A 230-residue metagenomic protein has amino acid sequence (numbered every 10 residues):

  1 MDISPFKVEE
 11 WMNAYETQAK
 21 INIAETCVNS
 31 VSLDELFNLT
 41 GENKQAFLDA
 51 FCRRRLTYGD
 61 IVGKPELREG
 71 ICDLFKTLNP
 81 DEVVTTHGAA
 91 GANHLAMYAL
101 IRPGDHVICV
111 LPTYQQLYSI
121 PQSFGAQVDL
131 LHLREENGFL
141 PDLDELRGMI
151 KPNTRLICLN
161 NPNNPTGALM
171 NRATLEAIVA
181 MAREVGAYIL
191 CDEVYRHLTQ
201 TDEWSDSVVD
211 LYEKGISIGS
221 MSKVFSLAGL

Functional and structural regions predicted by a protein language model:
M1-G88: N-terminal small-domain helix-loop-helix segment of the aminotransferase-like
I23, N161-N164: Flexible low-complexity scaffold tracts in large eukaryotic assembly proteins
L74-T77, M97-I101: Glycine-rich helix-loop-beta junction characteristic of Rossmann-like nucleotide cofactor-binding loops
N79-V83, P103-H106, N153, E213-K214: Short acidic capping loops at alpha-helix termini that bridge into adjacent secondary structure
A99-P121: Conserved PLP-anchoring active-site segment centered on the Schiff-base-forming lysine
L111, A126-E136: Short beta->alpha connector loops at strand-helix junctions that form conserved, small/polar/Pro-enriched
Q122, D129, L140-N153, P165-I189 (+1 more regions): Active-site pre-lysine segment of PLP-dependent enzymes
R155-I157: Short SAM/SAH-binding signature in class I
